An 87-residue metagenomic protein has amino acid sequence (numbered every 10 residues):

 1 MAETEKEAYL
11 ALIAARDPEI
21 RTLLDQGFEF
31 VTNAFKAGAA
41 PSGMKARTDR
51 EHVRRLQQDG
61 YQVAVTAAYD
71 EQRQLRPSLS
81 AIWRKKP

Functional and structural regions predicted by a protein language model:
M1-M44: An N-terminal amphipathic alpha-helical segment
A2, R21-L23, R54, Q62 (+1 more regions): Short linear sequence motifs
K6-A8, E19-I20, H52, E71 (+1 more regions): Terminal low-complexity, poorly structured segments
A11-I13, L24-D25, Q57, R76 (+1 more regions): Compositionally biased amphipathic helical and low-complexity segments enriched in hydrophobic
D17-R21, R55, R84-K85: Secondary-structure boundary/capping motif
F28-F30, V53-L56, Y61-V63, L79-W83: Hydrophobic beta-strand residues in large extracellular and virion-surface proteins
F35-E71: Short, hydrophobic/π-rich interface segment
V65-P87: C-terminal edge-of-domain segments
